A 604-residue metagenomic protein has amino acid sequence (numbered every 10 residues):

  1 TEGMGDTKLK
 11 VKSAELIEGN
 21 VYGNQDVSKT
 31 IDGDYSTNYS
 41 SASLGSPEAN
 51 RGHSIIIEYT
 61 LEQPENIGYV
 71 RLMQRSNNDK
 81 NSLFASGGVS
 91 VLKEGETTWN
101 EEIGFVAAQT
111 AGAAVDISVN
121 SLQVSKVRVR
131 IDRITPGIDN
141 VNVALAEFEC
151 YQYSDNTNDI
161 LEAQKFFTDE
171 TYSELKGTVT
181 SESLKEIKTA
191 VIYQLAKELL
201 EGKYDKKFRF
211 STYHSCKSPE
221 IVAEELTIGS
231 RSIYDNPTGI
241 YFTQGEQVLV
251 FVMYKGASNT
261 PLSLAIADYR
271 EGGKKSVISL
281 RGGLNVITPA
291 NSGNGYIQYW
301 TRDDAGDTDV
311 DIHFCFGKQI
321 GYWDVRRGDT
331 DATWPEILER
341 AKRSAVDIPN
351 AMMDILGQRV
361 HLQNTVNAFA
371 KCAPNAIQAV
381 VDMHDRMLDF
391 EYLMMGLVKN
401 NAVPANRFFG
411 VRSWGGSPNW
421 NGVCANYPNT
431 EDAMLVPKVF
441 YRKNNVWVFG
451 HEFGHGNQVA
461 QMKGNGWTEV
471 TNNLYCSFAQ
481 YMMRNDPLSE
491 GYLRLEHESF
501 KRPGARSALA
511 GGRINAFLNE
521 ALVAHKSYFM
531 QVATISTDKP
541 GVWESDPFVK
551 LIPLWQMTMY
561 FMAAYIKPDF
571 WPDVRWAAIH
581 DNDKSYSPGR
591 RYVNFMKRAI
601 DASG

Functional and structural regions predicted by a protein language model:
T1-E62, R75-S82, Y153-N158: Disordered, acidic Ser/Thr/Pro-rich linker "stalks" and the adjacent N-terminal cap of the next globular domain
P47-P64, A114, E220-Y241: Short beta-strands within extracellular/lumenal beta-sheet-rich domains
R51-S54, E65, D79-T157: Trp- and acidic/polar-enriched beta-sheet ligand-binding modules for extracellular glycan and matrix recognition
I67, G137-L161, R302-N350: Exposed low-complexity, polar/acidic, P/S/T/G-rich flexible segments that act as propeptides, protease-susceptible
Q74-F84, P136-I138, Y254-T260, D303: Extended, low-complexity, turn-rich repeat/linker tracts enriched in Gly/Pro/Ser/Thr and Asp/Glu that occur
D159-R327: Beta-strand-enriched, solvent-exposed domains that form extended recognition/catalytic surfaces
R340-M559, K584, P588, I600: Catalytic cores of extracellular degradative/oxidative enzymes
Y565-G604: Amphipathic alpha-helical substructures
